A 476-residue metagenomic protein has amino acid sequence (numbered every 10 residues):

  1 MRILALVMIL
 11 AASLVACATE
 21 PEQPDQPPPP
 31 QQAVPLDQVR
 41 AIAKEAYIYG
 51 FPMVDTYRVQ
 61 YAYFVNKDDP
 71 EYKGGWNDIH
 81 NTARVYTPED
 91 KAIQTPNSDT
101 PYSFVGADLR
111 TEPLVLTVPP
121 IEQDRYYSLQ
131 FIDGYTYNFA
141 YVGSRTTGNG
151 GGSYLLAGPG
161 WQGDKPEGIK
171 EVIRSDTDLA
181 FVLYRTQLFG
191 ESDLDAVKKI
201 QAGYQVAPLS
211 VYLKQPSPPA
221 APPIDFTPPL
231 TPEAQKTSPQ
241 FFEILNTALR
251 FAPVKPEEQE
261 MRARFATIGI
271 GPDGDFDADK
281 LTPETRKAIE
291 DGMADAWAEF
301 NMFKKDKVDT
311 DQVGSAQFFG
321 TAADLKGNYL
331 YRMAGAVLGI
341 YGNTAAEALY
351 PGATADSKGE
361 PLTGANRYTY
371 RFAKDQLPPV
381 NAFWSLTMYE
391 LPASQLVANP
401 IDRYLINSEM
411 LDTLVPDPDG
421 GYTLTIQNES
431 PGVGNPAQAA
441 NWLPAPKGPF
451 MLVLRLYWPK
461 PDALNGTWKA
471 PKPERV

Functional and structural regions predicted by a protein language model:
R2-V7: Sec-dependent signal peptide recognition, specifically the positively charged N-region followed immediately by
S13-A16: C-terminal motif of bacterial Sec signal peptides marking the signal peptidase cleavage site
A18-V476: A compositional/structural signature for long, glycine/proline-rich flexible linkers and loops on extracytoplasmic
